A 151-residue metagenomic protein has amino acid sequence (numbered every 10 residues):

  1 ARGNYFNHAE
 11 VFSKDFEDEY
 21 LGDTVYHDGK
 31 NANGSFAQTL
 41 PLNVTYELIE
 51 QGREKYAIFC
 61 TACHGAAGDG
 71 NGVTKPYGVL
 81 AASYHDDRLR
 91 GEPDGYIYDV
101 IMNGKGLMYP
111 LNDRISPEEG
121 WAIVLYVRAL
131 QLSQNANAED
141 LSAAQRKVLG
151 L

Functional and structural regions predicted by a protein language model:
A1-V44, I115-V124: Periplasmic c-type cytochrome electron-transfer domains
I49-E54, G70-Y98: Gly/Gly-Pro-rich "capping" loops immediately C-terminal to redox-active cysteine motifs in periplasmic/lumenal
G52, Y56-A67, I123-V127: The canonical Cys-X-X-Cys-His
T61, G65-K75, S142-A144: Active-site cradle of extracellular carbohydrate-active enzymes
T61-H64, A82-H85, Y109: Cys/His/Pro-rich metal-binding microdomains
H64-G70, M102, L111, I115 (+1 more regions): Detector for the c-type heme attachment site
Y77, D94, Y109-N112, S116-L151: Flexible coil segments in periplasmic/lumen-exposed cytochrome c-class electron-transfer proteins
G91-G106, L111: Short Fe-S-cluster ligation motifs
